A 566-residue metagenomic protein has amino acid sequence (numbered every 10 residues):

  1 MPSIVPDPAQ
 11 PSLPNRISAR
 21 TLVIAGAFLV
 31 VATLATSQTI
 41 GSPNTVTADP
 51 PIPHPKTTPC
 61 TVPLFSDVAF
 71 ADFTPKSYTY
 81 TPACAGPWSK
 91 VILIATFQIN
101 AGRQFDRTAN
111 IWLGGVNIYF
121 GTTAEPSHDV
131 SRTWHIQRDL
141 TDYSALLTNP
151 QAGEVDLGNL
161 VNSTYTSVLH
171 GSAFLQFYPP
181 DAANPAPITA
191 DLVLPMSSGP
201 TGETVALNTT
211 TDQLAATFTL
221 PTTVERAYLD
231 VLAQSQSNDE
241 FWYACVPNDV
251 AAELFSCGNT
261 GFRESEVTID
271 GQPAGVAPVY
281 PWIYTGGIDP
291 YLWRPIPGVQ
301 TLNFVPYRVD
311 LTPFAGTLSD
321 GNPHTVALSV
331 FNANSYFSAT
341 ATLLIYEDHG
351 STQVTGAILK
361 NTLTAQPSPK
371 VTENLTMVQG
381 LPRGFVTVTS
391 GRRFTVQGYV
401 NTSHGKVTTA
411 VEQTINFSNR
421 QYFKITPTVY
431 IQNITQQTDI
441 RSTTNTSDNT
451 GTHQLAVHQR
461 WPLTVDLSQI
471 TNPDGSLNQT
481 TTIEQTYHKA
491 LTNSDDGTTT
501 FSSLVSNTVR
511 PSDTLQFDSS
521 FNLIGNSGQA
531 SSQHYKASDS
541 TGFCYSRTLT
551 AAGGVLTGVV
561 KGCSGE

Functional and structural regions predicted by a protein language model:
M1-I17: N-terminal secretory signal peptides that target proteins for export/translocation
P2-V5, T33-T39: Bacterial Sec-dependent N-terminal signal peptides
V23-T33: Bacterial N-terminal signal peptides
Q38-P53, T57-F65, A69, F73-P75 (+5 more regions): Beta-strand-rich ligand-recognition modules
D72-K76, S197-L214, P247-D249, Y307: Short linear interaction motifs
C84-I92, L220-Y228: Extended extracellular/luminal ectodomain segments enriched in beta-structured repeat modules
P187-T211, S351-F417: Compositionally biased low-complexity segments at domain edges in trafficked proteins and select soluble regulators
P195, L214-T217, Y228-D230: Extended, regular secondary-structure scaffolds
